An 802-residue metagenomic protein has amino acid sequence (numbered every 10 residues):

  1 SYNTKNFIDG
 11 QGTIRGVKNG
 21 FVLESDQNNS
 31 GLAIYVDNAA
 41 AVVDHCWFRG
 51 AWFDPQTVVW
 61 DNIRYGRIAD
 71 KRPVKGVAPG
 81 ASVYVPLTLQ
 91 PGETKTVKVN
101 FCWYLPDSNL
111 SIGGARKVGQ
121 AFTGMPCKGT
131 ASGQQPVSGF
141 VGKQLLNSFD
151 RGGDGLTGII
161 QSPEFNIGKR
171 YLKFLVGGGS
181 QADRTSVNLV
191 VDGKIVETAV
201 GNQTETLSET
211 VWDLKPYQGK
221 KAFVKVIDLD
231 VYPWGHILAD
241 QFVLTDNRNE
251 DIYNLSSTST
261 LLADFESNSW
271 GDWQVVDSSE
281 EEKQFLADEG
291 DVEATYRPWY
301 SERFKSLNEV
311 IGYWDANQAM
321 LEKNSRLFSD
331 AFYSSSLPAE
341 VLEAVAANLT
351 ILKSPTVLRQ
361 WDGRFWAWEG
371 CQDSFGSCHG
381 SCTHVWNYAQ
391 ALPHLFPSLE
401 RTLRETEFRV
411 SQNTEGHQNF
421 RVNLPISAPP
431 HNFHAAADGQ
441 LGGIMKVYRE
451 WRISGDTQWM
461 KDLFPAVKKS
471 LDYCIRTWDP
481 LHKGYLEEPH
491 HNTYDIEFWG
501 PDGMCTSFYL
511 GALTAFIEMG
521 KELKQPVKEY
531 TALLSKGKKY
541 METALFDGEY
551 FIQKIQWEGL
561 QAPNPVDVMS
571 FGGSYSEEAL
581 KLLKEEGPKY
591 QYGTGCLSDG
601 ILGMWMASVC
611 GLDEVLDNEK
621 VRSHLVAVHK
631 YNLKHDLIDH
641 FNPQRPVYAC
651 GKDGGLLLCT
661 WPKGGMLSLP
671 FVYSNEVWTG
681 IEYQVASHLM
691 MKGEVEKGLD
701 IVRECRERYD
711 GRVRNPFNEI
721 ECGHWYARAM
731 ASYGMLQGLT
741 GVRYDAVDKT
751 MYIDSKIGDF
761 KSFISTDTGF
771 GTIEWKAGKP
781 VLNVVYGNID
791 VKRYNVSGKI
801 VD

Functional and structural regions predicted by a protein language model:
Y2-P91, K283: Trp/Gly-enriched beta-strand surface patches
N3-G10, G16, V22-S25, L89 (+12 more regions): Aromatic-rich carbohydrate-recognition surfaces in CAZymes
V83-V85, K143-G168, L207-V211: Short beta-strands within extracellular/lumenal beta-sheet-rich domains
L87-W103, A287: Short Pro-Gly-centered flexible turn/kink motifs
G114-K128, L244-L286: Extracellular carbohydrate-recognition regions
V190-I237: Extracellular carbohydrate recognition and processing domains and analogous Trp-centered ligand-binding platforms
G201, P338-S374, S398-H431, T477-P501 (+2 more regions): Extended glycan-interaction surfaces of carbohydrate-active proteins
Y648-G654, S668-F671, N675-E676, E682-D802: Non-catalytic C-terminal accessory modules of carbohydrate-active enzymes
